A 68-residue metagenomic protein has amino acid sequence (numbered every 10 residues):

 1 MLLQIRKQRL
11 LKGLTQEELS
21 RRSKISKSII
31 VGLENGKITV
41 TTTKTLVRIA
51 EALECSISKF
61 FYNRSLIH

Functional and structural regions predicted by a protein language model:
M1-L11: A short, Lys/Arg-rich alpha-helix, primarily the initiator
R6, E17, V47: Residues within the helices of the helix-turn-helix
R9, S20, A50: The alpha-helix within a helix-turn-helix
L14-G32: Short alpha-helical DNA-recognition segment
N35: Short, conserved catalytic or interaction motifs in soluble domains
I38-R48, I67: Short, basic-rich loop-to-helix N-cap that marks the start of a DNA-contacting helix
K44-K59: DNA major-groove recognition helix of helix-turn-helix/homeodomain DNA-binding modules
K59-H68: Short, charged recognition helix plus adjacent turn of helix-turn-helix-like nucleic-acid-binding domains
